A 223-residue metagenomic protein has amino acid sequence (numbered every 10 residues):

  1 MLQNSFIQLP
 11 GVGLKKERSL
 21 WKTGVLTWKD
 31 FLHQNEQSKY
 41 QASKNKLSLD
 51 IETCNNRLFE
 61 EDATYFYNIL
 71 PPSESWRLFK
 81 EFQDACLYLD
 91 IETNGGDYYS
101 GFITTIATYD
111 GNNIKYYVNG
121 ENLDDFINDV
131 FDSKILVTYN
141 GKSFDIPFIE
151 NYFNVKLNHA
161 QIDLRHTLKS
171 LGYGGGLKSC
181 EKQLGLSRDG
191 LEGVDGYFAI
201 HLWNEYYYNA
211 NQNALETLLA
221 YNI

Functional and structural regions predicted by a protein language model:
M1-Q83: N-terminal accessory regions of nucleic-acid-interacting proteins
P10-G11, L87, A160: Short conserved micro-motifs on helix faces and helix-strand junctions that flank and scaffold key functional residues
E74-F79, E92-D97, D125-F126: Catalytic micro-motifs at enzyme active sites that drive phosphoryl/nucleotidyl and oxygen chemistry
D84-N94, N222: Two-metal-ion RNase H-like nuclease active-site motif
Y98-T104: Short, flexible loop/turn motifs enriched in small residues
T105-G190, D195: Conserved DEDDh/DEDDy metal-dependent 3′-5′ exonuclease domain
G185-I223: Acidic, Mg2+-coordinating catalytic module of metal-dependent nucleases/exonucleases that use a two-metal-ion mechanism
